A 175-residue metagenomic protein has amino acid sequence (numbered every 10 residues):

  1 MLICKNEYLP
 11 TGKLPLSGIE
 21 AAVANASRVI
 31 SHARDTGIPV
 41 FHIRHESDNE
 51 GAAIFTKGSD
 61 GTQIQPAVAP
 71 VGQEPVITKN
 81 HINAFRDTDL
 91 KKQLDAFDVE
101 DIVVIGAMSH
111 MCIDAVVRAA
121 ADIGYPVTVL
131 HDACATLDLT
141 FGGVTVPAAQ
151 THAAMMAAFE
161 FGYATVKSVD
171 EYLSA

Functional and structural regions predicted by a protein language model:
M1-Y8, F159: Short acidic catalytic loops
L2, I38-H45, L130: Short beta-strand segments at enzyme active-site cores
N6-E20, T78, L130: Short N-terminal secondary-structure initiator segments
E7, P39-I43, V76: Short, conserved beta-strand segments within well-ordered enzyme catalytic domains that often line or immediately flank
Y8-G12, N49-A52, D138-T140: A short acidic, helix-capping loop that chelates divalent metal ions and anchors anionic groups
G12-H42: A short alpha/beta connector and helix-capping loop motif
N25-T36, A53-A175: Active-site-adjacent betaalpha module
R44-E46, A107-M108: Short, well-ordered beta-to-alpha junction loops that form the rim of enzyme active sites and present histidine/acidic
